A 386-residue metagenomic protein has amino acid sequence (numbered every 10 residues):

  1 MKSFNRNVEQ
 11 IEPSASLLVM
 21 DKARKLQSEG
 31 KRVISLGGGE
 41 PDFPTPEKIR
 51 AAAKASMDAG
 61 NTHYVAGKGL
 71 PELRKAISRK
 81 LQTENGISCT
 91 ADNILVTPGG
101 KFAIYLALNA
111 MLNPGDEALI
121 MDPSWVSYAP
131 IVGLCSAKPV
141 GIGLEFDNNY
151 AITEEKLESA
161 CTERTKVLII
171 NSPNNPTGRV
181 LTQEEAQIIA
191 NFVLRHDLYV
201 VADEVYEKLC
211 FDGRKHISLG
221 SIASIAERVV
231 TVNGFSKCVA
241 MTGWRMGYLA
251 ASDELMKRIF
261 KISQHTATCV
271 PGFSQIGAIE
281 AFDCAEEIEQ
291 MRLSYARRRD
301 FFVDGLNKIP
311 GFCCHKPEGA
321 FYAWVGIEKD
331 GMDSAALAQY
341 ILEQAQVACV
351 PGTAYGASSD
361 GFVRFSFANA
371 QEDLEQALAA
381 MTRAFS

Functional and structural regions predicted by a protein language model:
K2-F4, V8-S14, V19-K22, L26-R32 (+3 more regions): PLP-dependent class I/II
H63-Y64, Y206: Intrinsically disordered, tyrosine-centered linear signaling motifs in cytosolic regions
Y64-T97: Conserved N-terminal alpha-helix of the aminotransferase class I/II PLP-enzyme fold
